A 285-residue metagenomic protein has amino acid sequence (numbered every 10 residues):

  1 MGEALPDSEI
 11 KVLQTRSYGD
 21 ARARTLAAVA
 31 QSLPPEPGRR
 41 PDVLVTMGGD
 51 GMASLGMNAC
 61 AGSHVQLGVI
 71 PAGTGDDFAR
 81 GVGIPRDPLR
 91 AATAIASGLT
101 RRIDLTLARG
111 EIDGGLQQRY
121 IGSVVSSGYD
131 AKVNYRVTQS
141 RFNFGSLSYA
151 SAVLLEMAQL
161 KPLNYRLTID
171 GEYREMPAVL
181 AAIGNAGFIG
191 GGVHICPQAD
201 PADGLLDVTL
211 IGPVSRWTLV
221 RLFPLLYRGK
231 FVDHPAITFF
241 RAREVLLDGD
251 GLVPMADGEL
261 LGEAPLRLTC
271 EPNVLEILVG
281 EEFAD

Functional and structural regions predicted by a protein language model:
M1-L44, E172, A284-D285: ATP/NTP phosphate-donor binding region
L5, T15, A61-Q66, I70-V179: Catalytic core of DAGKc-family lipid kinases
A21, G51-G56, D77, I103: Short glycine/serine/threonine-rich phosphate/pyrophosphate-binding segments that cradle anionic phosphate groups
T46-G51, C60: N-terminal glycine-rich "phosphate-gripper" loop used for MgATP/nucleotide binding and carboxylate activation
S126, D130, A182-I195, L260: Glycine-rich phosphate/pyrophosphate-binding beta-alpha loops
R141-S148, I189-G192, P197-T218: Gly/Ser/Thr-rich active-site loops/lids in small-molecule metabolic enzymes that frequently grip phosphoryl groups
I169, E175, D200-P201, L210-D285: ATP/nucleoside-binding phosphotransfer catalytic cores, i.e., glycine-rich phosphate-binding loops
